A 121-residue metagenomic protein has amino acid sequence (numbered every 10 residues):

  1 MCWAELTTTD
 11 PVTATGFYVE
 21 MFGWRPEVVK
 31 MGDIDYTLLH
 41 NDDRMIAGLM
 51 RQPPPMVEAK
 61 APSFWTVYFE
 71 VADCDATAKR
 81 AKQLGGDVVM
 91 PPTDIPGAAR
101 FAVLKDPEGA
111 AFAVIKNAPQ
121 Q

Functional and structural regions predicted by a protein language model:
M1-T15, F64-V67, I115-Q121: N-terminal beta-strand motif that seeds the catalytic metal site of vicinal oxygen chelate
L6-M45, Q83, A98: Core segments of cupin and vicinal oxygen chelate
P11, V71-D75, P107: Residues at or immediately preceding the N-termini of alpha-helices
R25-P62, P107, A111-A118: Conserved short beta-strand elements that form part of the metal-binding/catalytic scaffold of enzyme active sites
D35-T37, W65-V67, R100-A102: Short beta-strand micro-motifs in enzyme catalytic cores
H40-M90: Glycine/small-residue-rich hydrophobic helix-like segments
